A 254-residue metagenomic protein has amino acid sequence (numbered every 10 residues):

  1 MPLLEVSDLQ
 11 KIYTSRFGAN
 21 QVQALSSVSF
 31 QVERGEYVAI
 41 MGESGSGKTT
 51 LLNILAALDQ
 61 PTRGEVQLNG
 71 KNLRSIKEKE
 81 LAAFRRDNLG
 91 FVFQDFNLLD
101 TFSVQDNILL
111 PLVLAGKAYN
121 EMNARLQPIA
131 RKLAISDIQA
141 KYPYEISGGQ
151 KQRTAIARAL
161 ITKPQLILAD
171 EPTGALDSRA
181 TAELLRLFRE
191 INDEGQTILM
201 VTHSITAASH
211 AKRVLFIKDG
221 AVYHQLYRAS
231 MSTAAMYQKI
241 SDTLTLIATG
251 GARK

Functional and structural regions predicted by a protein language model:
P2-L3, T233: Generic alpha-helical segment signature
L3-L4, L9-R213, I217: ABC family nucleotide-binding domain
A221-T245: Conserved beta-strand-loop-alpha-helix hinge in the C-terminal portion of ABC ATPase nucleotide-binding domains
G250-G251: Short, charged, intrinsically disordered terminal tails
